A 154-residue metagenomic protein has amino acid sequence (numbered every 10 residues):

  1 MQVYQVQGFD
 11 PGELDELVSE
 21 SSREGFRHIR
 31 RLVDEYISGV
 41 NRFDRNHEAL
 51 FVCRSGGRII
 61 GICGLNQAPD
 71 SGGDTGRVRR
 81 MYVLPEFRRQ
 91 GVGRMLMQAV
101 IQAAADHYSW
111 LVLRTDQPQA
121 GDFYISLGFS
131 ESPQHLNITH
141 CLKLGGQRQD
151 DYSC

Functional and structural regions predicted by a protein language model:
M1-I37, D150-C154: Short amphipathic alpha-helix that is part of the acyltransferase structural core
F9, P118-Q119: Short alpha-helical
V40-V52, R77: A short helix-loop-beta-strand connector motif used in the catalytic cores of GNAT acetyltransferases and, in some
V52, R58-Q67, R77, Y82: Conserved beta-strand in the GNAT
E86-F87, G91-A99: Conserved acetyl-CoA pyrophosphate-binding loop and the N-cap/start of the following alpha-helix in GNAT-like
A104-D116: Conserved GNAT acetyl-CoA-binding A-motif
V112-R114, I125, S130-G145: Conserved catalytic-core motifs of GNAT/GCN5-like acyltransferases
